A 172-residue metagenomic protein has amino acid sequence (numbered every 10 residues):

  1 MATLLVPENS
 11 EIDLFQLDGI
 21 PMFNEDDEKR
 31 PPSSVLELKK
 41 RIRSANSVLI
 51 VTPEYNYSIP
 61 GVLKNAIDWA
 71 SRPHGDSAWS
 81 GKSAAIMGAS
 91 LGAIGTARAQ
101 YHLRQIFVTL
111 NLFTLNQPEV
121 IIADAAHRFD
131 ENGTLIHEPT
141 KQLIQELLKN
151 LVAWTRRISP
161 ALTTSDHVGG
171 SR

Functional and structural regions predicted by a protein language model:
M1, E37, N65, H102 (+2 more regions): Alpha-helical elements of Rossmann-like donor-binding domains used by nucleotide-donor carbohydrate transfer enzymes
M1-N9, P160: N-terminal beta1-alpha1 ligand-phosphate binding loop
P7-D13, F113: A generic structural motif
L14-S34, F129: N-terminal beta-loop-helix "entrance" segment that forms/cooperates in small-molecule cofactor or anionic ligand
D18-F23, E54-Y55, V120: Short beta-to-alpha linker loops that shape the active-site pocket of alpha/beta-hydrolase fold enzymes
R30-N111: Helix-loop-strand module that forms the ligand-binding subsite of alpha/beta enzymes
F113-R172: Glycine-rich phosphate/pyrophosphate-binding loop and the adjoining helix
